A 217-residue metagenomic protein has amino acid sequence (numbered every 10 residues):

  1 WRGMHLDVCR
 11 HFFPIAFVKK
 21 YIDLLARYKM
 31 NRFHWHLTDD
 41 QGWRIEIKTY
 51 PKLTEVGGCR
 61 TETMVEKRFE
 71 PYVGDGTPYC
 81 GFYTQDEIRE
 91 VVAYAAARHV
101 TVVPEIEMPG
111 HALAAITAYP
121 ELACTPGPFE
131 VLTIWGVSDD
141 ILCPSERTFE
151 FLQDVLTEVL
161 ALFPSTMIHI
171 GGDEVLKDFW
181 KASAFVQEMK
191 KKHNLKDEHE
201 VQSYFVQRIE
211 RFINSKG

Functional and structural regions predicted by a protein language model:
W1-M167, R208: Feature activates predominantly on carbohydrate-active enzymes
E150-G217: Gly/Pro-rich turn-and-neighbor structural signature
